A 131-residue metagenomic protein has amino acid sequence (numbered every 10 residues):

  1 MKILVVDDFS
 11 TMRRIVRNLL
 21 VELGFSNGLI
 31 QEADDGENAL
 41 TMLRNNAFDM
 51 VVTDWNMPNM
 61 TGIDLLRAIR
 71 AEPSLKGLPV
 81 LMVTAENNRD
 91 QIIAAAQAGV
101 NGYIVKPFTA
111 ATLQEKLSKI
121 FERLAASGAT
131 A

Functional and structural regions predicted by a protein language model:
D8, K106: A Lys-centered signature of the CheY-like receiver
S10-Q31: Two-component/phosphorelay signaling modules centered on CheY-like receiver
E32-T41, G62: Helix N-cap/capping motif at the beta->alpha junctions
T41, I63-K76: Short amphipathic alpha-helix used as the core "switch/output" element in two-component signaling
M57: Receiver (REC) domain active-site loop signature in two-component systems and cognate sites in sensor histidine kinases
D64, N87-G102: Alpha4 helix (beta4-alpha4-beta5 surface) of REC/receiver domains from two-component response regulators
F108-L117: C-terminal output helix
